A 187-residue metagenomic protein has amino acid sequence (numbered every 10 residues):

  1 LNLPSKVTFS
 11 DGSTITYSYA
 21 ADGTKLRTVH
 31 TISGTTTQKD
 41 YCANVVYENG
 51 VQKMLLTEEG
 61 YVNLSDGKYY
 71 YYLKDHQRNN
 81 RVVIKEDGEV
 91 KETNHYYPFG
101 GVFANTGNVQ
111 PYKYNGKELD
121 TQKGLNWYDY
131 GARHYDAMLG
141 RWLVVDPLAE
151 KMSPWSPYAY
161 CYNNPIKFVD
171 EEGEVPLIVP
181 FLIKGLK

Functional and structural regions predicted by a protein language model:
L1-L3, I15-G23, Q38-Y47, Q52-E58 (+4 more regions): Aromatic-rich beta-strand edge motifs centered on tyrosine
K6-D11, R27-S33, V46-V51, L64-S65 (+3 more regions): Beta-turn initiation residues at beta-strand->coil junctions
D11, V45, G116-L119, H134 (+1 more regions): Short, flexible loop/turn elements at secondary-structure junctions
I32-T37, K123-N126: Short, solvent-exposed loop/turn segments that connect beta-strands within catalytic domains and beta-strand-rich
D40, K113, V144-P147: Conserved beta-strand positions that form and line the central face of beta-propeller blades
N49, E58, S65-G131, I166-F168: A motif-centric feature for acidic-aromatic and gly/ser/thr-rich catalytic loops and repeats
D87-G101, K123, G131-R133, A137-P180: Short turn/helix-capping motifs enriched in Asx and small/polar residues
L182-L186: Membrane-active amphipathic alpha-helices enriched in small hydrophobic residues
